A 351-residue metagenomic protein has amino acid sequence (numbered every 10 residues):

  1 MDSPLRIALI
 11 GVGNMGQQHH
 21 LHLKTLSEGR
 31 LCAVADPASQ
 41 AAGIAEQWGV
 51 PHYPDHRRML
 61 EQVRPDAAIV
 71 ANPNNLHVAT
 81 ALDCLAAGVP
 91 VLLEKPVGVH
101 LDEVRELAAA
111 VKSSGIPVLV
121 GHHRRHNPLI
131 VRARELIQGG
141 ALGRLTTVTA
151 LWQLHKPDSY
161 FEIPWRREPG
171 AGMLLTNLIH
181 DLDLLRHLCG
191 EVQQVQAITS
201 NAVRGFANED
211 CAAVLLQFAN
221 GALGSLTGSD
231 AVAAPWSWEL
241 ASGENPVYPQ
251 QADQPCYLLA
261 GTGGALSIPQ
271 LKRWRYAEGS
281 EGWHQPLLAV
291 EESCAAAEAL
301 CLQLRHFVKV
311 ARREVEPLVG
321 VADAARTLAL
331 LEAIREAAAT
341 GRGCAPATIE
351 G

Functional and structural regions predicted by a protein language model:
M1-P4, A67-V70, I268-P269, H306-G351: C-terminal helix-rich "cap/oligomerization" subdomain common to oxidoreductases
M1-W48: N-terminal Rossmann-like dinucleotide-binding module
H19, P37, W48-A110: Beta-loop-alpha module in the N-terminal Rossmann-like domain of NAD(P)-dependent dehydrogenases, especially those
A33, A67, T147: Short, Asp-centered acidic motifs that coordinate Mg2+ and/or phosphate in catalytic or ligand-binding sites
P54, L93, V118-V120, T149 (+2 more regions): Hydrophobic residues in well-ordered beta-strands that form the structural core
P117, R124-L216, L223, G341: Predominantly a Rossmann-like dinucleotide-binding segment in NAD(P)-dependent oxidoreductases
G205-E209, A219-L302: NAD(P)-dinucleotide binding in Rossmann-like oxidoreductases
